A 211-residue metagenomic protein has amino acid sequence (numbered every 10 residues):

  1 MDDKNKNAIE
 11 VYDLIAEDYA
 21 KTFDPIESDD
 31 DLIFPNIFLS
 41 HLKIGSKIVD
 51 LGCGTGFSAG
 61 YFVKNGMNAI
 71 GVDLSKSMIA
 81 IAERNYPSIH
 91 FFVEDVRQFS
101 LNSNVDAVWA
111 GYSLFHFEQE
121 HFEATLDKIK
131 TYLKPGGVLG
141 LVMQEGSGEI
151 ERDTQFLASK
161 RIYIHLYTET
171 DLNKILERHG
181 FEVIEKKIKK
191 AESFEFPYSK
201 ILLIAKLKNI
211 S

Functional and structural regions predicted by a protein language model:
M1-K43: Conserved class I S-adenosyl-L-methionine
V49-L51, T55-Q98: Class I SAM-dependent methyltransferase SAM/SAH-binding core
W109-A110: A conserved beta-strand element that flanks and buttresses the S-adenosyl-L-methionine
E123-P135: A short glycine-rich, Lys/Arg-flanked "PGG" loop and its adjoining helix->strand segment in the class I
G136-M143: Conserved beta-strand signature within the Rossmann-like core of class I S-adenosyl-L-methionine
Q144-Y163: Short, glycine-/aromatic-enriched active-site segment of Class I SAM-dependent methyltransferases
I164-H179: Short alpha-helix
E192-S211: Core SAM-dependent methyltransferase catalytic element
